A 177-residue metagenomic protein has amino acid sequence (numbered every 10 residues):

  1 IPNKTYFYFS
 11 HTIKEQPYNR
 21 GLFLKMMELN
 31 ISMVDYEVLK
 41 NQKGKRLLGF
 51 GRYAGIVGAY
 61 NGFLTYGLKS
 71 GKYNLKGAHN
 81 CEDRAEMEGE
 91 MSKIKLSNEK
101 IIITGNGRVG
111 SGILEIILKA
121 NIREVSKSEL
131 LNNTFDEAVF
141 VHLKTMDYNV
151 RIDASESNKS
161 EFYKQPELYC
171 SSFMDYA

Functional and structural regions predicted by a protein language model:
P2-E99: Glycine/serine-rich phosphate-binding loop and adjoining beta1-alpha1 elements at the start of nucleotide-handling
N74-A177: Glycine-rich phosphate/diphosphate-binding loop of Rossmann-like nucleotide-binding domains
